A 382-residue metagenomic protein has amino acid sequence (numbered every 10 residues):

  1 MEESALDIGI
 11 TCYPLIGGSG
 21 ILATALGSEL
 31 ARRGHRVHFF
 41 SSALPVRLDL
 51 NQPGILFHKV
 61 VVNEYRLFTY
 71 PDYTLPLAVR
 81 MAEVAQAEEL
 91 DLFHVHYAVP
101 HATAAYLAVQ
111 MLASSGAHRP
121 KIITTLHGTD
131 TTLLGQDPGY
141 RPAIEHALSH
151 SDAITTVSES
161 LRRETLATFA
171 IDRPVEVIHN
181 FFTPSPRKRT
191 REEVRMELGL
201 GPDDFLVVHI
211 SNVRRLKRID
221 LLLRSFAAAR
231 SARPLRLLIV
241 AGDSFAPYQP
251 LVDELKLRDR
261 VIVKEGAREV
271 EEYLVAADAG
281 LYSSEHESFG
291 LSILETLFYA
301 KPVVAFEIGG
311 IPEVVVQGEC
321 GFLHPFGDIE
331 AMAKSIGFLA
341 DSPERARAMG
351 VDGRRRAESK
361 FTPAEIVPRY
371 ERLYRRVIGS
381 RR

Functional and structural regions predicted by a protein language model:
L44-P45, F182, I210, R214 (+1 more regions): Glycosyltransferase donor-sugar binding loop
R162-F182: Helix-loop-beta element that forms the nucleotide-linked donor phosphate-binding surface in glycosyltransferases
R187-L200: A short helix/loop element that forms part of the nucleotide-sugar donor recognition site in Leloir-type
G201-K217, L223-F226: Conserved donor-binding/catalytic core segment of Leloir-type glycosyltransferases
Q249-A267: Nucleotide-activated donor-binding/catalytic signature segment of Leloir-type glycosyltransferases, i.e., the conserved
E285: Aromatic "clamp/platform" in nucleotide-sugar-dependent glycosyltransferases that forms part of the donor/acceptor
P302-A305, V315: Short hydrophobic beta-strand element within catalytic cores of glycosyltransferases and related nucleotide-activated
Q317-G318, F322-I329, F338-P343: Conserved acidic donor-binding segment of nucleotide-sugar-dependent glycosyltransferases
